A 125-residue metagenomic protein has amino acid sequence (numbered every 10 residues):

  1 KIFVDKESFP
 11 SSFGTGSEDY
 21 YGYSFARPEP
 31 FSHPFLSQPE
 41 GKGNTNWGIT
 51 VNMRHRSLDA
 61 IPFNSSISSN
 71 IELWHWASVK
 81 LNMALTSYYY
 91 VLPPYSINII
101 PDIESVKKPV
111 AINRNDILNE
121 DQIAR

Functional and structural regions predicted by a protein language model:
K1-R125: Beta-strand-centric surfaces of beta-sandwich/beta-rich domains
